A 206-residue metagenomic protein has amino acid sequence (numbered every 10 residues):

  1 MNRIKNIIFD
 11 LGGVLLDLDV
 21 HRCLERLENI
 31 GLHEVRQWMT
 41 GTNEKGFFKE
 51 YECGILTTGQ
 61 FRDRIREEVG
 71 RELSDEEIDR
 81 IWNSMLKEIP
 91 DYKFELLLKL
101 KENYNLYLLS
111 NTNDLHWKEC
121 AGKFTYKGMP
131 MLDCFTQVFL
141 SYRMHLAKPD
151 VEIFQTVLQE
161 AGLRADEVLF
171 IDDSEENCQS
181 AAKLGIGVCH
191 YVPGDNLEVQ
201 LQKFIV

Functional and structural regions predicted by a protein language model:
M1-K5, N113-D114, C120-V206: Asp-based, Mg2+/Mn2+-dependent phosphohydrolase catalytic module
N2-D91, E95, E102, H116-W117: N-terminal helical cap/lid subdomain that shapes the substrate entry/recognition surface in HAD-like hydrolases
D10-G13, G54, L100, L108 (+2 more regions): Generic structural signal for small/hydrophobic residues in well-ordered secondary structure, especially within
E95, Y107, E152: Active-site phosphate/pyrophosphate-handling residues
E102-N103, C134: Structured helix-beta-strand junction loops
N103-N105, I186: A generic structural motif
N105-L109, N113-L115: Structured, non-catalytic alpha/beta "coupling" segments that mediate domain-domain communication and provide generic
